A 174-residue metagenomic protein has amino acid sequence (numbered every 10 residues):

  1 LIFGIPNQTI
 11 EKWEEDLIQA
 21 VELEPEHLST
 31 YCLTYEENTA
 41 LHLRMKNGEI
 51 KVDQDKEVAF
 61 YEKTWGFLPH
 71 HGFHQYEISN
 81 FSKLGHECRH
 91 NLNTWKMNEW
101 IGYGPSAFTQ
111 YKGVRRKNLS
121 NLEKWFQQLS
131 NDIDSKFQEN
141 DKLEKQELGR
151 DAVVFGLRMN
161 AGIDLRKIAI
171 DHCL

Functional and structural regions predicted by a protein language model:
L1-H172: C-terminal scaffold of the Radical SAM
